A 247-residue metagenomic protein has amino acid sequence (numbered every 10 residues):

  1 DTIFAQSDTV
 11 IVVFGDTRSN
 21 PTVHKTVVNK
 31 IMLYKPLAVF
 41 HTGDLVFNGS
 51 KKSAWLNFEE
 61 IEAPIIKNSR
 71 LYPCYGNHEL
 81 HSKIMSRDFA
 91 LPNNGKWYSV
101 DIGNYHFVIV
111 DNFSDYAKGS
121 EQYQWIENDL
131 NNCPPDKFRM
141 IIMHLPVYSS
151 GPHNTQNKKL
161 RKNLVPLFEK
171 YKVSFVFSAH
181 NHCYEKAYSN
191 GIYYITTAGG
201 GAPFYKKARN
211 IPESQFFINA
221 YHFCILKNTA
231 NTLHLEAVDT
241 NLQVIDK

Functional and structural regions predicted by a protein language model:
D1-S53, S150: N-terminal active-site segment of His-dependent metallophosphoesterases
D16, G43-D44, G76-N77, H144 (+1 more regions): Active-site glycine-centered loops adjacent to acidic/histidine catalytic or metal-binding residues that shape
L37, R139, S174: Conserved acidic residues
K52-P135, H153-F175, C183-T229: Extended active-site neighborhood of metal-dependent phosphoesterases/phosphodiesterases
F107, H234-E236: General beta-strand recognition
C133-G151: Short acidic, glycine-rich surface-loop motifs adjacent to enzyme active sites
L242-K247: Residue-level signal for glycine
